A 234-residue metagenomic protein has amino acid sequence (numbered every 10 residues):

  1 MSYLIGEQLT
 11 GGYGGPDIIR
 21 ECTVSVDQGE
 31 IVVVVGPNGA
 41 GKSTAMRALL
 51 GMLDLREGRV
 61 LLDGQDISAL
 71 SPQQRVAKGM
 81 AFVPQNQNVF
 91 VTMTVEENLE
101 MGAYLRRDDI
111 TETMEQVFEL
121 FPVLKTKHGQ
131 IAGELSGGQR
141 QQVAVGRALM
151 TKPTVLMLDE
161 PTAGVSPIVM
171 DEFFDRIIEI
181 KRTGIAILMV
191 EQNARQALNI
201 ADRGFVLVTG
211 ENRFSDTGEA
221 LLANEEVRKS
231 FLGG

Functional and structural regions predicted by a protein language model:
S2-G234: Glycine-rich phosphate-binding loops of nucleotide-dependent enzymes
